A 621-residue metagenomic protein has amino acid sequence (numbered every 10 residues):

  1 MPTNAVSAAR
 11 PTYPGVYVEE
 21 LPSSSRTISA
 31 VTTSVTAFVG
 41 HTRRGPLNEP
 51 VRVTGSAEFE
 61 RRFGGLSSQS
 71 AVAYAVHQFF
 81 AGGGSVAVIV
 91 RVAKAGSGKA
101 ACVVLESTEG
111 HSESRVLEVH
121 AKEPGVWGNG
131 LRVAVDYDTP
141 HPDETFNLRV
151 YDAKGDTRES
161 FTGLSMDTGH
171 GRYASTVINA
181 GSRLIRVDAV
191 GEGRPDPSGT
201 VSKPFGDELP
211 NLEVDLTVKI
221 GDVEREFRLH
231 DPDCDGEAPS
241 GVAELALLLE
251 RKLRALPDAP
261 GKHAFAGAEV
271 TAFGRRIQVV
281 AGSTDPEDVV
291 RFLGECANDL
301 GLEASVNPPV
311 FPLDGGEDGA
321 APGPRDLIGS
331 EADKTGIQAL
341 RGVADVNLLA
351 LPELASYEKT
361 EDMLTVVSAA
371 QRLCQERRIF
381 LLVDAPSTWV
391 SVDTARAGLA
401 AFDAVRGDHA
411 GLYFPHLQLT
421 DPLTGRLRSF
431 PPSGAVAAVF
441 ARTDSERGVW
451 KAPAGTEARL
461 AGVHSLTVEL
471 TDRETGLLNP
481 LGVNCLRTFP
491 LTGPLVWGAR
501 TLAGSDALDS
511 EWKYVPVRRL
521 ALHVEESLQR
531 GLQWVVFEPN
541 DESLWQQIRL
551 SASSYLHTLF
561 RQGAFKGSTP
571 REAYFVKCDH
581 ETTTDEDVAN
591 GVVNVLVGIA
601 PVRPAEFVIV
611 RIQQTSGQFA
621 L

Functional and structural regions predicted by a protein language model:
M1-H111, E118-E123, T139-N147, Y151-G155 (+7 more regions): Structured, hydrophobic secondary-structure cores that serve as assembly/anchoring elements
N129-Y137: Broad, structure-driven detector of short, well-ordered beta-strand segments within folded domains
K154-V177, A264-G316: Acidic, small/polar residue-enriched beta-strand/turn segments
H170-E192, V242-L256, A304-F311: Short, surface-exposed secondary-structure junctions/capping segments
